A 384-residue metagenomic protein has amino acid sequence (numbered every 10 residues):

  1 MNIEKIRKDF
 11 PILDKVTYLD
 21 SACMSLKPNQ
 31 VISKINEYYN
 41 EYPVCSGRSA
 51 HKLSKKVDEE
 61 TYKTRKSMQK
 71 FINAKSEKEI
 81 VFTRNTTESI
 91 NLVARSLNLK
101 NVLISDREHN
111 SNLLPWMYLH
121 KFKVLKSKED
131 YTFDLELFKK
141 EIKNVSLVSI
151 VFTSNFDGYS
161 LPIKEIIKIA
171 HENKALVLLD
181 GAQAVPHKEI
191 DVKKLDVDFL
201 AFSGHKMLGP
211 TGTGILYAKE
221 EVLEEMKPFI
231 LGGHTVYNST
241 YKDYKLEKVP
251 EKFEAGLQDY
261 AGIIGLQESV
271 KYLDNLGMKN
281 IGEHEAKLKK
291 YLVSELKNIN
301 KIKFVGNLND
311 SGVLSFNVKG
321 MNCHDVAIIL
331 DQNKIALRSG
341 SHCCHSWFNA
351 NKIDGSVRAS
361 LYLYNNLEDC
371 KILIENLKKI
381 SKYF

Functional and structural regions predicted by a protein language model:
M1-F384: Pyridoxal 5′-phosphate
